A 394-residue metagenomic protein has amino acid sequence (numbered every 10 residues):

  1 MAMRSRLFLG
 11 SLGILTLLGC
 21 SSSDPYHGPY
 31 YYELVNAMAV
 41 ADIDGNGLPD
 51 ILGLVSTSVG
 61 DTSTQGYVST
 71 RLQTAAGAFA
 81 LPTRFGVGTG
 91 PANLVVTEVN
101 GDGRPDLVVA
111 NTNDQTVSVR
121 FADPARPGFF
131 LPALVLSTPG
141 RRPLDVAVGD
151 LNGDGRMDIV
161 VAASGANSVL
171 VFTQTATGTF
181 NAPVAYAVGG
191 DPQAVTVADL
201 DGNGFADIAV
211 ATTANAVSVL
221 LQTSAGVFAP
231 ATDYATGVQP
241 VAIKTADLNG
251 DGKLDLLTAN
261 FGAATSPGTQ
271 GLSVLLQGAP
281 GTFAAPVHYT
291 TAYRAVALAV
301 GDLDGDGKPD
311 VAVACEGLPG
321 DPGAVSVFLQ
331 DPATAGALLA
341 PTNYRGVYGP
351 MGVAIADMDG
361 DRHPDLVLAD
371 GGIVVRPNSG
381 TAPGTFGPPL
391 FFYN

Functional and structural regions predicted by a protein language model:
L9-L18: Bacterial N-terminal signal peptides
C20-E33, L72-T89, F121-R141, T173-G190 (+4 more regions): Blade-edge motifs of beta-propeller repeat domains
Y30-S56: Beta-strand-rich domains and repeat architectures in extracellular enzymes and scaffolds, especially beta-propellers
V35-G45, T83, A92-G101, L144-G153 (+4 more regions): Beta-propeller blade termini
G47-P49, G103-P105, G155-M157, G204-A206 (+3 more regions): Glycine-aliphatic tripeptides that mark coil-to-beta-strand junctions in extracellular and membrane proteins
I51-V55, L107-N111, I159-A162, I208-A211 (+3 more regions): Hydrophobic beta-strand segments that make up the repeating blades of beta-propeller and related beta-repeat
S56-D61, N113-Q115, G165-N167, N215-A216 (+2 more regions): Short glycine/acidic-enriched loop and turn motifs that connect beta-strands
G66-T70, T116-R120, S168-F172, A216-L220 (+3 more regions): A short loop-to-beta-strand structural motif that recurs across blades of beta-propeller domains
